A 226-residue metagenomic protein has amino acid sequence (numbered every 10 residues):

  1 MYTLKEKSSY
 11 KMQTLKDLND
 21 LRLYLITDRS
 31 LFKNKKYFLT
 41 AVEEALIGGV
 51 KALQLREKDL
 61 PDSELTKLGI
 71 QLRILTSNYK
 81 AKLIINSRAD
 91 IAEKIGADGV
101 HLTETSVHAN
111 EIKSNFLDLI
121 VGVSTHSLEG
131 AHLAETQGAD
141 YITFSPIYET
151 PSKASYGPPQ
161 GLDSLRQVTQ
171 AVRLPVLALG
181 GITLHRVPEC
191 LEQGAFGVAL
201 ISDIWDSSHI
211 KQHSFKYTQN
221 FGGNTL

Functional and structural regions predicted by a protein language model:
M1-V107, E111-D140, G157, Q167 (+3 more regions): Conserved N-terminal beta1-alpha1 strand-loop-helix module at the mouth
A92, Y148-A154: A short acidic, helix-capping loop that chelates divalent metal ions and anchors anionic groups
I147-E149, I182-L184: Short acidic/polar capping segments at secondary-structure boundaries
G161, A178-T183: Glycine-rich adenosine-cofactor-binding loop
S164: Conserved cofactor-binding/catalytic machinery of classical short-chain dehydrogenase/reductase
G194-D203: Short, electropositive alpha-helical surface patch
